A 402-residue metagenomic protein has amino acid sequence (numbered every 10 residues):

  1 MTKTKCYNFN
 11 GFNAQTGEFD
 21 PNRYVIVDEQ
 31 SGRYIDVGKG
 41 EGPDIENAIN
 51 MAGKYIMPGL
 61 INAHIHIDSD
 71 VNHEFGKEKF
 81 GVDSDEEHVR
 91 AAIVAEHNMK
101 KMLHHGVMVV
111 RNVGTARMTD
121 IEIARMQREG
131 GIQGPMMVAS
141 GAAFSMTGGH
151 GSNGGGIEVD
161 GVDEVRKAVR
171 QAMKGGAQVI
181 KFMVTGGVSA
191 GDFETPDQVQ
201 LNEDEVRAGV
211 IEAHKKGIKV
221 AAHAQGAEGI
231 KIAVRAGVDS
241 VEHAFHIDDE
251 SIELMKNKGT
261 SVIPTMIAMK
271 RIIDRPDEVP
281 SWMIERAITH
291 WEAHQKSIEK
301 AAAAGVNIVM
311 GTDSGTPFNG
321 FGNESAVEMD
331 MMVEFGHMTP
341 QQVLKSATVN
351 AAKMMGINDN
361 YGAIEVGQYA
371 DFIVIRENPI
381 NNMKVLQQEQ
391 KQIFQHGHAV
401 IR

Functional and structural regions predicted by a protein language model:
M1-P43, I56, P379-K384, H398-A399: N-terminal metal-binding scaffold of metallo-dependent hydrolase/deaminase domains
K54-E129, D204, A236: Metal-associated gating/positioning segment near the N- to mid-region
S69-A92, L103, E129, Q133 (+4 more regions): Active-site gating loops and adjacent loop-to-helix segments of metal-dependent hydrolytic enzymes
V71-E74, D120, A190-G191, I230-A236 (+4 more regions): Histidine/acidic-residue-rich catalytic or RNA/ligand-binding cores of hydrolases and nuclease-related proteins
H88, A92-D120, G134-A143, A177-G191 (+3 more regions): Divalent metal-dependent hydrolysis catalytic cores, especially in the metallo-beta-lactamase
M108, N112-G156, D163-A168, P196: Mid-domain alpha/beta scaffold segments of enzyme catalytic cores
E122, D163-V262, I288-I308, D359: Histidine/acidic residue-rich metal-binding segments in metalloenzymes
K215, K219, P280-W282, E292-N378: His/Asp/Glu-enriched, well-ordered alpha-helical/loop segment that forms or immediately abuts the divalent-metal
